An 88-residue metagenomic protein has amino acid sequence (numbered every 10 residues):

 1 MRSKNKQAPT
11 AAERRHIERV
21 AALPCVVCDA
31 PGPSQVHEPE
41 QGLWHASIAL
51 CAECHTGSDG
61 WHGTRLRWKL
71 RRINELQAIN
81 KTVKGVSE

Functional and structural regions predicted by a protein language model:
M1-H16, E88: Arg/Lys-rich, low-complexity, intrinsically disordered N-terminal tails that contact nucleic acids
R2, R14-R15, R19, R65-R67 (+1 more regions): Arginine residue identity/basic-tract feature
T10-V36, E53: Short cysteine-rich loop/turn motifs with clustered Cys
E40-A49, T56-E88: Polybasic, low-complexity binding patches
